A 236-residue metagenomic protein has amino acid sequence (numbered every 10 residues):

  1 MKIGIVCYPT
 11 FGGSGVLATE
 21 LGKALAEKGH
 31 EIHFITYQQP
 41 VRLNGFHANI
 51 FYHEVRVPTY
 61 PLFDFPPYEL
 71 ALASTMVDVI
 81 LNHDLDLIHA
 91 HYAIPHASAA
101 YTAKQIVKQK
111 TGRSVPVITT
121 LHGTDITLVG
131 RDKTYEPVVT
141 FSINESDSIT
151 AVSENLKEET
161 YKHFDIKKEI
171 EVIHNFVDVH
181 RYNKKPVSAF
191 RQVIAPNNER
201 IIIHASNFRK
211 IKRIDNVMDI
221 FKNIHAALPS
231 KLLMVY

Functional and structural regions predicted by a protein language model:
M1-V41, A48-H53, I224: N-terminal subdomain of nucleotide-sugar transferases
G12, V179-R181, R209-I214, A227: A short, basic/aromatic alpha-helical/loop segment that forms part of the nucleotidyl-sugar donor-binding site
Q38, N155, F176: Carbohydrate-associated surface elements
P61-I88, A97-S98, T102, K133-P137 (+2 more regions): An amphipathic, basic-hydrophobic alpha-helix
V107-I118, T124-S142, E158: Nucleotide-sugar donor phosphate/pyrophosphate-binding loop at the beta->alpha transition of glycosyltransferases
E145-S153: A short beta-strand/loop micro-motif in the catalytic core of glycosyltransferases that engages the nucleotide-sugar
N183-P196: A short helix/loop element that forms part of the nucleotide-sugar donor recognition site in Leloir-type
A195-K212, M218-F221, L233: Conserved donor-binding/catalytic core segment of Leloir-type glycosyltransferases
